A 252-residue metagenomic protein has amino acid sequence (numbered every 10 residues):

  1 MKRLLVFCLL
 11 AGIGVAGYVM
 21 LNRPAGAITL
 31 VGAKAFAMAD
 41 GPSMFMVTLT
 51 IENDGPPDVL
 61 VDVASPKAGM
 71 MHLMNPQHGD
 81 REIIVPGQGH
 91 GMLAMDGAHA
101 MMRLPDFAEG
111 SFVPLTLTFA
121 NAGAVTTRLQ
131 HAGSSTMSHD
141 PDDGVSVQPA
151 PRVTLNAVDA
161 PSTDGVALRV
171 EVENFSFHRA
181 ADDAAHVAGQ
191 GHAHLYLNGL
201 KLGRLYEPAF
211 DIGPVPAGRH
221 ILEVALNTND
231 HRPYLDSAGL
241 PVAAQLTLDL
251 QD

Functional and structural regions predicted by a protein language model:
K2-M20: Hydrophobic membrane-insertion alpha-helices, especially the h-region of bacterial N-terminal signal peptides
G41-T48, D106-P114: Short, solvent-exposed loop/turn segments enriched in Ser/Thr/Gly
D58-M71: Short acidic, flexible loop segments centered on an aromatic residue
N75-P105: Intrinsically disordered, low-complexity Pro/Gly/Ser/Thr-rich segments with frequent PxxP/GP/PP motifs and embedded
V113-P114, V166-V170, P216-T228: Short, well-structured beta-strand segments within conserved domains
N121-V125, L202-G203, N227-D236: Short acidic/polar inter-strand loop motif in beta-rich domains
M137-P161: Short, compositionally biased P/S/T/A/G/V-rich stretches that sit at domain boundaries
L155, E171-A184, R232: Short amphipathic, basic-aromatic surface patches that mediate peripheral association with negatively charged
